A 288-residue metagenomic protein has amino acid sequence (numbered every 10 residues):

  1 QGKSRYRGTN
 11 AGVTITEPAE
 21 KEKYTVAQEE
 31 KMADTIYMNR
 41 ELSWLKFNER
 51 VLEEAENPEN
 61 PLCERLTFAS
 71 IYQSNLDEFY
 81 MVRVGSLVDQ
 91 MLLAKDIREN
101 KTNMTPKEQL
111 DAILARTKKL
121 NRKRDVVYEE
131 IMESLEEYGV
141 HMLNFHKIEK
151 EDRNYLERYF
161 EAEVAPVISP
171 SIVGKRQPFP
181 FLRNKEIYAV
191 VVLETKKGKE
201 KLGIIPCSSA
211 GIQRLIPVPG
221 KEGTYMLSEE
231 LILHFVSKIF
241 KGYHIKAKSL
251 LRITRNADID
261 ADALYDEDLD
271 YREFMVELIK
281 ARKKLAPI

Functional and structural regions predicted by a protein language model:
G8, G12-I15, K21-I288: N-terminal non-catalytic structural scaffold regions of very large proteins
